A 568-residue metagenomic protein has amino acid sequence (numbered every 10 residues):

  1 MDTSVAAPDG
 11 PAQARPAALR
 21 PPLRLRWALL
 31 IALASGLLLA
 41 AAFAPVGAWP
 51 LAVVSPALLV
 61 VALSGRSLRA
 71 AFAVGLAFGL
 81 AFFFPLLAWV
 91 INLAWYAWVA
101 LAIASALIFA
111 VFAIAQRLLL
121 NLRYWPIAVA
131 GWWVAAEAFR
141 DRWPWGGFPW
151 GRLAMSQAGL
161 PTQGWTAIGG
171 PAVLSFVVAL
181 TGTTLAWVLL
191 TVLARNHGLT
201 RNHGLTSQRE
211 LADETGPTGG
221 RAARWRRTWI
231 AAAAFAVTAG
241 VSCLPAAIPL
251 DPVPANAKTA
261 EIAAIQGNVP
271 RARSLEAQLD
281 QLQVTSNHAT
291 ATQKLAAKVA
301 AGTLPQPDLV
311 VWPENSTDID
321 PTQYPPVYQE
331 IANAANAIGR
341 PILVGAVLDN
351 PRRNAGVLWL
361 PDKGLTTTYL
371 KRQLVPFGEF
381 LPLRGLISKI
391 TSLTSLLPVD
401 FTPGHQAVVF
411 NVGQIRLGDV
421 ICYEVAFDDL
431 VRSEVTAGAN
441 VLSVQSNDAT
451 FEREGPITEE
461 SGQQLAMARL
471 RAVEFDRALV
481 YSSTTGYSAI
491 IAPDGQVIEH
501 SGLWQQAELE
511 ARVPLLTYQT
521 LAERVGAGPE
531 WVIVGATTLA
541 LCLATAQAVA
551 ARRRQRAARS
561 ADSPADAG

Functional and structural regions predicted by a protein language model:
D2-L199, E210, P217-I248, S461 (+5 more regions): Membrane-embedded alpha-helical bundles of multi-pass enzymes that act on lipidic or dolichyl-linked glycan substrates
I248-P529: Soluble catalytic domains of enzymes that build or remodel membrane lipids, polysaccharides, and related
